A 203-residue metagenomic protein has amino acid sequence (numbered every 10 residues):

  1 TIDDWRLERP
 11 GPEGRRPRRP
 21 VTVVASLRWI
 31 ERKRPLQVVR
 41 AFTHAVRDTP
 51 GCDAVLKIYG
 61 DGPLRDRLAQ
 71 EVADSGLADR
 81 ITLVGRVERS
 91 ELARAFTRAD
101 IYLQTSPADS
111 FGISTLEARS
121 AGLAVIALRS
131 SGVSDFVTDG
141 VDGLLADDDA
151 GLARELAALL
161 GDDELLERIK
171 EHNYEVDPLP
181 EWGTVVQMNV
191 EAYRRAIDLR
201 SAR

Functional and structural regions predicted by a protein language model:
G14-T43, K57: Conserved donor-binding/catalytic core segment of Leloir-type glycosyltransferases
A69-V87: Nucleotide-activated donor-binding/catalytic signature segment of Leloir-type glycosyltransferases, i.e., the conserved
R86-V87, R94-A99: Short alpha-helical donor nucleotide-sugar binding micro-motif in glycosyltransferases
P107: Aromatic "clamp/platform" in nucleotide-sugar-dependent glycosyltransferases that forms part of the donor/acceptor
A124-A127: Short hydrophobic beta-strand element within catalytic cores of glycosyltransferases and related nucleotide-activated
D139-A150, A158-D163: Conserved acidic donor-binding segment of nucleotide-sugar-dependent glycosyltransferases
E164-R200: A charged, aromatic-enriched C-terminal amphipathic alpha-helix characteristic of glycosyltransferases across folds
